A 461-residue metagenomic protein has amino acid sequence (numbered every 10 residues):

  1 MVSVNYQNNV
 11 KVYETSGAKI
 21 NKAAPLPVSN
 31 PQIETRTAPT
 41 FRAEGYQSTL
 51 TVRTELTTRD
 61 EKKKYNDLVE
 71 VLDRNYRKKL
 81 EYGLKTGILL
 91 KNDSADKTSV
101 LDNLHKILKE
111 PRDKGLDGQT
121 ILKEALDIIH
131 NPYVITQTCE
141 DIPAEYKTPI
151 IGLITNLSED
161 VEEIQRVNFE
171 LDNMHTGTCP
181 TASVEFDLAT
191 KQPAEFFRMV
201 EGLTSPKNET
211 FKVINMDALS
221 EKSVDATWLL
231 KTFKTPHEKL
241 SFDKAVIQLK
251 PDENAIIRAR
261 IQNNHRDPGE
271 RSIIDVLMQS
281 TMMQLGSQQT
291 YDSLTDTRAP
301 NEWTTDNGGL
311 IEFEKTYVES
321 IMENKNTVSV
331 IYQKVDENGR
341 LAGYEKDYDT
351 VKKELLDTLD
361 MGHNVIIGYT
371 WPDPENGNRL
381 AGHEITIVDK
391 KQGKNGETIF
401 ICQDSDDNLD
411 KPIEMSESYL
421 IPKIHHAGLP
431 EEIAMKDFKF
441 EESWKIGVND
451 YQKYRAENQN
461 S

Functional and structural regions predicted by a protein language model:
V2-R74, K78-L80, K85-A95, K106: Low-complexity, intrinsically disordered export/secretion signals at extreme N-termini
S3, Q7-V28, I33, L68 (+2 more regions): Active-site signature of cysteine proteases
S16, R36-F41, Y291, D296 (+1 more regions): N-terminal compositionally biased, intrinsically disordered segments and leader/signal-like regions
E61-T304, S320, N324-K325, L356-G362 (+4 more regions): Active-site nucleophile-adjacent alpha helix/oxyanion-hole segment immediately C-terminal to the catalytic cysteine
